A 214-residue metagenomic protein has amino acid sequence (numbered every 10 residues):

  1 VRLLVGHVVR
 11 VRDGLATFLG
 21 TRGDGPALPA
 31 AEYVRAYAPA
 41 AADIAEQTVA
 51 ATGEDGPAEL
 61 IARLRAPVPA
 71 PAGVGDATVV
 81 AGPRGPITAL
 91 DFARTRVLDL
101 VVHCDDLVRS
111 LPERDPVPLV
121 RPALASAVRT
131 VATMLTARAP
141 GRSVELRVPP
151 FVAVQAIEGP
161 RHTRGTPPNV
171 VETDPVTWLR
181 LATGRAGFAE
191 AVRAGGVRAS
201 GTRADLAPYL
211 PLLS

Functional and structural regions predicted by a protein language model:
V1-A31, V79-S126: Short, contiguous alpha-helical
G14-P67, R114: Short, helix-capping/interhelical loops that line the mouth of catalytic, cofactor-, or ligand-binding pockets
G20-G23, P39-A42, R164-S214: C-terminal interaction segments
A45-R96: Internal, conserved structured core segments that host functional sites
P67-V74, D99-R114, V131-G141: Short hydrophobic alpha-helical module
V79-A81, R147, E190-A191: Short, hydrophobic secondary-structure boundary micro-motifs
P122-P150: A glycine-rich beta-turn/hairpin centered on an aromatic-Pro dipeptide
P140-V176: Glycine/small-residue-rich hydrophobic helix-like segments
